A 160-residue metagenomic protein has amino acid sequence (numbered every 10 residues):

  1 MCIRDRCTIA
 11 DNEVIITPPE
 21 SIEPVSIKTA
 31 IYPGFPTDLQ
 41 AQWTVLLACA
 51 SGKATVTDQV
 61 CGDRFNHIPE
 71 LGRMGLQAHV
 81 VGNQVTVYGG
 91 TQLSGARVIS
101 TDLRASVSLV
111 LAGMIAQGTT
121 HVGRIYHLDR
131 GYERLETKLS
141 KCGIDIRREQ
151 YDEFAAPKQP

Functional and structural regions predicted by a protein language model:
R4-P160: Short, structured segments at the rim of ligand-binding sites
